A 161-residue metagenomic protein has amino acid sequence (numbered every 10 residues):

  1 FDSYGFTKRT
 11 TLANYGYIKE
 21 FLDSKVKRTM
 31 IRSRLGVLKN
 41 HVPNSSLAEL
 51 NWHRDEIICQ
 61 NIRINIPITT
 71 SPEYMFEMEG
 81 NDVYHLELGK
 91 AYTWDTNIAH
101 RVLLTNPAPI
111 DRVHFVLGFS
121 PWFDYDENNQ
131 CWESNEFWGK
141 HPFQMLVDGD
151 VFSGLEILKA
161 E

Functional and structural regions predicted by a protein language model:
F1-A48: Signature of the catalytic double-stranded beta-helix
N40, I57, T69-E73, Y92 (+2 more regions): Short, solvent-exposed loop/turn segments at secondary-structure junctions
S46-I64: A short beta-loop-beta micro-motif enriched in histidine and acidic residues
A48-L50, R101-L103, F123-N128: Short catalytic/ligand-binding loop motif for oxyanion handling, primarily in non-cytosolic enzymes, centered on
N51-H53, Y74-F76, W94-P107, V116: Short beta-strand His + acidic residue motifs that chelate non-heme Fe in jelly-roll/DSBH and cupin folds
I62-P67, A91-D95, P107-E127: A short hydrophobic beta-strand segment most commonly corresponding to one strand of the jelly-roll/cupin
P67-L88: A short beta-strand-loop-beta hairpin characteristic of the jelly-roll/cupin
L117, F123-E161: Long, compositionally biased interface segments
